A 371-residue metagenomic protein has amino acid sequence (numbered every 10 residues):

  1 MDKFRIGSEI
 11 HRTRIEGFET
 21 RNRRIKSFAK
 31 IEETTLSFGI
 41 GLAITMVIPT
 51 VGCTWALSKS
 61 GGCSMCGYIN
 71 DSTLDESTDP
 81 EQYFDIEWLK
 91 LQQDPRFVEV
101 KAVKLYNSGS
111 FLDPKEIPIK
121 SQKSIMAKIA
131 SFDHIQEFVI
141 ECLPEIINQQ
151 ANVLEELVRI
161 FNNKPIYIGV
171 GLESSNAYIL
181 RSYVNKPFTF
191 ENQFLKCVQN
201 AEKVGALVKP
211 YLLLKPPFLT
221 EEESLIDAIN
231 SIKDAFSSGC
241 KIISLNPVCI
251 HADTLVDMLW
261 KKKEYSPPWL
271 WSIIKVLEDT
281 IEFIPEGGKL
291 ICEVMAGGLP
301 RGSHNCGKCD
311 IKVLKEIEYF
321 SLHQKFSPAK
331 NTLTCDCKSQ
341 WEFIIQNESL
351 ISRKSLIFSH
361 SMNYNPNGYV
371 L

Functional and structural regions predicted by a protein language model:
M1-I15, E19, K26, I250-L371: Auxiliary Fe-S-binding modules of radical SAM enzymes
D2-E19, K115-E156, N163, S355-L356 (+1 more regions): Basic, amphipathic N-terminal segments that precede the first structured/catalytic domain
L36-Y83: Canonical Radical SAM [4Fe-4S] cluster-binding loop centered on the CxxxCxxC motif and its immediate flanking residues
L42-M46, K101-L105, F138-I140, I166-V170 (+3 more regions): Hydrophobic faces of well-ordered beta-strands that scaffold small-molecule active sites in alpha/beta enzyme cores
G67-E87, D94-I119, F132-N148, K164-F194 (+1 more regions): Core AdoMet radical
L91-V98, I125-D133, L154-P165, V198-G205 (+2 more regions): Acidic (Asp/Glu)-rich catalytic clusters
Q122-M126, V153-F161, P165-Y167, T220-K241 (+2 more regions): Short, electropositive alpha-helical surface patch
N192-T254, I274-V294: Conserved C-terminal portion of the radical SAM core fold that forms the substrate/S-adenosylmethionine-binding
